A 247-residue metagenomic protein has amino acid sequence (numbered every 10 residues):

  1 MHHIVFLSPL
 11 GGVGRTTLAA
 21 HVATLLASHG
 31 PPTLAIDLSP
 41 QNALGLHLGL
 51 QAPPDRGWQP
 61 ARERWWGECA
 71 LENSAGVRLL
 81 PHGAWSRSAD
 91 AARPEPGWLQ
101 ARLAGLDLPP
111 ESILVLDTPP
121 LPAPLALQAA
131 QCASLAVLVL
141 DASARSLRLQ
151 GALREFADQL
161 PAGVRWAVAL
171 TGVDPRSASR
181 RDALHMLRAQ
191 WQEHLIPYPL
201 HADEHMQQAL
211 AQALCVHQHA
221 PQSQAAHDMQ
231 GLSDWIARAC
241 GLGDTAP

Functional and structural regions predicted by a protein language model:
H2-P40: Walker A/P-loop phosphate-binding motif and the immediately C-terminal alpha-helix
H21, L25, H47, Q128: Active-site signature of alpha/beta-hydrolase-fold catalytic machinery across serine- and Asp/Cys-nucleophile hydrolases
L25-H29, G105, W235, A239: Active-site catalytic microenvironments for nucleophilic, acid-base chemistry
S28, P32-S112, A211: P-loop/Walker-type NTP enzyme "switch/lid" segment
H29, L34, L108-P109, I113-Y198: Conserved catalytic-core segment of NTP-binding enzymes
E68-E72, D158, L187-R188, Q207-Q208: Short secondary-structure boundary/capping segments
G163-P247: C-terminal lobe/tail of nucleotide-utilizing enzymes
